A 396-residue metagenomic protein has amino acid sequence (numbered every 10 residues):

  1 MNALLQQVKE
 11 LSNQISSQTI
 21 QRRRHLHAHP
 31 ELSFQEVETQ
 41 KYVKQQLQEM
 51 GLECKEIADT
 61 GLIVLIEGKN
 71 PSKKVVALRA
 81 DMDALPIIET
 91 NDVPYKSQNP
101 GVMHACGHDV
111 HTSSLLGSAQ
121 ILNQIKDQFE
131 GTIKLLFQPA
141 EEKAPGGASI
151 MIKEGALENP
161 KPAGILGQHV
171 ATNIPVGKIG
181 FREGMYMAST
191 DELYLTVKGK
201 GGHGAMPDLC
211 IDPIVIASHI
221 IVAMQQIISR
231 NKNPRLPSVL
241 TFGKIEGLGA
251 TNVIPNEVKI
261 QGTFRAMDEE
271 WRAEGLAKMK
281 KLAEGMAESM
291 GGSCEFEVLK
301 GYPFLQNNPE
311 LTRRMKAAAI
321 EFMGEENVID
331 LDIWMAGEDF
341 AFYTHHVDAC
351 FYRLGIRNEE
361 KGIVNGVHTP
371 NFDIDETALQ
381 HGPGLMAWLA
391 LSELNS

Functional and structural regions predicted by a protein language model:
N2-H104, S113-L116, Q120-F129: Acidic/His- and Gly-rich active-site-bordering loop/insert found across diverse amide/peptide-bond hydrolases
H25-H29, H104, H108-H111, H169 (+2 more regions): Histidine-centered active-site/metal-ligand motif
L26, L47, L78, H108 (+8 more regions): Divalent metal-coordination and catalytic microenvironments
H29-F34, A84-P86, K143, L248-T251 (+1 more regions): Short, small-residue-enriched loops and turns at beta-alpha junctions that line or gate enzyme active sites
R79, I88, L193-L195, F351-R357: Non-cysteine beta-strand/loop elements that form the S-adenosyl-L-methionine
L85, N91-M103, V110, L116 (+3 more regions): Histidine/acidic-residue-rich, glycine-tolerant segments that coordinate divalent metal ions
S218-S396: Metal-dependent amide/peptide-bond hydrolase catalytic core, centered on the "pita-bread" metallohydrolase fold
